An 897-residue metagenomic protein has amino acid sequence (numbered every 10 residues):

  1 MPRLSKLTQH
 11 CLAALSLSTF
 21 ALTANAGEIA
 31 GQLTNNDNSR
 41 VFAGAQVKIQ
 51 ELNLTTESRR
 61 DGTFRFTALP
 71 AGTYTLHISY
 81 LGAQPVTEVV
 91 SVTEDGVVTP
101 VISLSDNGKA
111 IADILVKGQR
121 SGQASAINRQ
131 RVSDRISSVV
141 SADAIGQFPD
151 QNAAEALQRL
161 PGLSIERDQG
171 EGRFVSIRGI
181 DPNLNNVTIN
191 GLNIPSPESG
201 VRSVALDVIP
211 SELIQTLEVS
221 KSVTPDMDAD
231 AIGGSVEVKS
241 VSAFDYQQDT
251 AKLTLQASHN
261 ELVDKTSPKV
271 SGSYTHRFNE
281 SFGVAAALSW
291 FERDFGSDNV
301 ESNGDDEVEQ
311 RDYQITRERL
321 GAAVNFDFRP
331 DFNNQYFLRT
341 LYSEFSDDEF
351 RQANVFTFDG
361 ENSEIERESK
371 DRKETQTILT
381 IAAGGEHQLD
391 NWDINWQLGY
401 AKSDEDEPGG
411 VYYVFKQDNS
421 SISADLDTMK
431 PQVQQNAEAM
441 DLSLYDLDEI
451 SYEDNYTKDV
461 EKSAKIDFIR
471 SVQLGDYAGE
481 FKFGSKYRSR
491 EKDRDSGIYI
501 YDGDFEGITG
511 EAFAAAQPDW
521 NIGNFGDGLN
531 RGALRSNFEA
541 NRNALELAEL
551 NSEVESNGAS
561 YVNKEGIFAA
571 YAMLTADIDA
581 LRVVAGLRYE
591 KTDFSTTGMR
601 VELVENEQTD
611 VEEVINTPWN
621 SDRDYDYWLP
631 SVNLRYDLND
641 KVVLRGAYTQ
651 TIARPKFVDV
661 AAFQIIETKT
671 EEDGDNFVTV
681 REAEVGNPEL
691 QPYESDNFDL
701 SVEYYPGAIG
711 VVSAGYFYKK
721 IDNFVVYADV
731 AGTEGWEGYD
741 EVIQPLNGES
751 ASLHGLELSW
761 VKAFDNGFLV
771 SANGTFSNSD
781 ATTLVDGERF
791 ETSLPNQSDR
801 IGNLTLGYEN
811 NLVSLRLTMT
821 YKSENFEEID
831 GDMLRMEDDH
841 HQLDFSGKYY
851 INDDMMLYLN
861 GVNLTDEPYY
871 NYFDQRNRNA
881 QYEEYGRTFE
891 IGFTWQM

Functional and structural regions predicted by a protein language model:
T34-D37, Q46-K48, S79-L81, T93 (+2 more regions): Short, acidic, small-residue-rich periplasmic hinge/interaction motif at the N-terminus of Gram-negative outer-membrane
V98-I102, A153-A156, R173-S176, T188 (+3 more regions): N-terminal periplasmic accessory domains that precede and gate Gram-negative outer-membrane beta-barrel machines
A154-N193: Extracytoplasmic beta-strand/coil segments of soluble accessory domains associated with Gram-negative outer-membrane
N193-K221, G272: Short acidic/polar hinge/loop motifs at secondary-structure boundaries that mediate gating or recognition
L262-R351, K370-D390, P630-N633: Transmembrane beta-barrel wall of Gram-negative outer-membrane proteins
E366-T380, E555, A559-G566, R623 (+6 more regions): Outer-membrane beta-barrel signature, preferentially recognizing the C-terminal barrel domain of Gram-negative
V711, Y716-I721, G732, E737-D830 (+2 more regions): Gram-negative outer-membrane beta-barrel transporters
T820-E828, K848-M897: C-terminal beta-signal and adjacent terminal beta-strands/loops of Gram-negative outer-membrane beta-barrel proteins
